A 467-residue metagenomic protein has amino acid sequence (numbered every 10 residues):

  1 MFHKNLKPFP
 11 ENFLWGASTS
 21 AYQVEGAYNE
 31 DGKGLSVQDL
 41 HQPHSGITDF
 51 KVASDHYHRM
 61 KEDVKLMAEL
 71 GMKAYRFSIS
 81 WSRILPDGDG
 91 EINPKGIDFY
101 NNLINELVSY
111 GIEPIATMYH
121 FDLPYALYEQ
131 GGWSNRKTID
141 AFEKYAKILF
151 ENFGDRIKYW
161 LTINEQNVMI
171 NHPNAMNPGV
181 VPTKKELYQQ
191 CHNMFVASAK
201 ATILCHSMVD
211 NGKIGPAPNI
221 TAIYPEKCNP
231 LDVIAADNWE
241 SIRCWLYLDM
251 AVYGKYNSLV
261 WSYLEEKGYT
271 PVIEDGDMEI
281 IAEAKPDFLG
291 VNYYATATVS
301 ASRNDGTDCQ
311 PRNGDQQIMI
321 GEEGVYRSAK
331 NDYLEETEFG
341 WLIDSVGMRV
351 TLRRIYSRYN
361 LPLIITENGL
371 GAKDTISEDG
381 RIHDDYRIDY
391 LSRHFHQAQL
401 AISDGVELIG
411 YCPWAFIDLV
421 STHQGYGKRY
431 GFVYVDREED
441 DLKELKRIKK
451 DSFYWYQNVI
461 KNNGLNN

Functional and structural regions predicted by a protein language model:
F2-H44, D87-G88, I97-N467: Active-site region of glycoside hydrolase catalytic domains
E25-Y100: Active-site-adjacent substrate/metal-binding segments within catalytic domains of carbohydrate-active enzymes
